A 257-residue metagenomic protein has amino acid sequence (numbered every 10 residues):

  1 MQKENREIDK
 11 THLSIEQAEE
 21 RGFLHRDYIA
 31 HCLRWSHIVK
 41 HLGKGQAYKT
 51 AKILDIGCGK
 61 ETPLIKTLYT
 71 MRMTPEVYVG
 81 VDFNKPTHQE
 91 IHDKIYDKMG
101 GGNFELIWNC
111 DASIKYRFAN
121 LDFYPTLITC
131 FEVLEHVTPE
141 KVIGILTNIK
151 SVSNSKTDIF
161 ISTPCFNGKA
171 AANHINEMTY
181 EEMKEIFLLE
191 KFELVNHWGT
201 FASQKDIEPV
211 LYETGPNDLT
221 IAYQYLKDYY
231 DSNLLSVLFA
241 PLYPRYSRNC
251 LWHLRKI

Functional and structural regions predicted by a protein language model:
M1-F123, L127, E140-T147, E182 (+4 more regions): Conserved N-terminal segment of class I S-adenosyl-L-methionine
L127-V133: A short beta-strand submotif of the Rossmann-like class I SAM-dependent methyltransferase core that lines
V137-T138, S153-N154: Helix-to-beta-strand junctions that scaffold the AdoMet/dcAdoMet cofactor pocket in Class I SAM-dependent enzymes
K156-P164: Conserved beta-strand signature within the Rossmann-like core of class I S-adenosyl-L-methionine
P164-K169, T200-A202: Short "lid" loop at the C-terminus of a central beta-strand within the Rossmann-like core of SAM-dependent
N167-E182: Acceptor-substrate binding/catalytic loop of class I
F192-S203: Conserved S-adenosyl-L-methionine
I207-L235: C-terminal helical/coil "lid" or tail adjacent to the Rossmann-like core of SAM-dependent
